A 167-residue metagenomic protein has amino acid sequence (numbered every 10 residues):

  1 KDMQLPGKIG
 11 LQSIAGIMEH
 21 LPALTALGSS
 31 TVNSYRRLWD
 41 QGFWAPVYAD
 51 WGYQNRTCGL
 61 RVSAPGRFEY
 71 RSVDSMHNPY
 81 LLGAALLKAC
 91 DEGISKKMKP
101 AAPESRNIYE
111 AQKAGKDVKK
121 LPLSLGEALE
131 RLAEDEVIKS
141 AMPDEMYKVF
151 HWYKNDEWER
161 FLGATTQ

Functional and structural regions predicted by a protein language model:
K1-Q167: Catalytic-core signal marking the mid-to-C-terminal active-site face
